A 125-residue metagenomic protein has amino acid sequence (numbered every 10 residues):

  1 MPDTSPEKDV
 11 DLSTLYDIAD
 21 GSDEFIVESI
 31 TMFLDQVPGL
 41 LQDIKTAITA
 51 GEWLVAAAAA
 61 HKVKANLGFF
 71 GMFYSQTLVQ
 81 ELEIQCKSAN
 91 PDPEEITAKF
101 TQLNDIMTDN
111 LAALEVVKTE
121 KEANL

Functional and structural regions predicted by a protein language model:
M1-L125: Two-component system phosphorelay core
